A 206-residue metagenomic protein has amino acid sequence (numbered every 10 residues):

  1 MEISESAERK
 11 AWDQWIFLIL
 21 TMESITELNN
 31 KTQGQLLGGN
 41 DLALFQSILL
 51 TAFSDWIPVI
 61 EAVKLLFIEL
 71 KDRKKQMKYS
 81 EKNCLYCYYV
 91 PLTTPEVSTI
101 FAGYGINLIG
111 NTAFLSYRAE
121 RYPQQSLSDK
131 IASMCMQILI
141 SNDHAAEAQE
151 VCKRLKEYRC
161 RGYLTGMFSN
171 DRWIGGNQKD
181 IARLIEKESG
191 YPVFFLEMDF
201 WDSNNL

Functional and structural regions predicted by a protein language model:
M1, M22, M77, M134-M136 (+2 more regions): Detector for methionine-enriched segments
M1-E120: A charged, amphipathic alpha-helical module
E81-C84, K130-I138: Short, flexible active-site loops
I100-T112, Q124-K130, Q137, A145-L206: Hydrophobic alpha/beta core scaffold segments
S141: Short acidic-aromatic active-site loops that bind/stabilize oxyanions
